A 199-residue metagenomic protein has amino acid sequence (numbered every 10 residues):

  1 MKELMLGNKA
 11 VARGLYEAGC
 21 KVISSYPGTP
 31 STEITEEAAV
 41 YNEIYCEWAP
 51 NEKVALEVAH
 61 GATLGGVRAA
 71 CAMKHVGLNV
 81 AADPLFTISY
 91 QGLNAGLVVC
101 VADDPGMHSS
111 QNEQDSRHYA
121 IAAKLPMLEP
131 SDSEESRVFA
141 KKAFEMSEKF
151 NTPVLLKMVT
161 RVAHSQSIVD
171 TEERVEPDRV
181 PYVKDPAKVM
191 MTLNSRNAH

Functional and structural regions predicted by a protein language model:
M1-N8, A18, P130-H199: Flexible, low-complexity linker and terminal segments
M1-V138, V159-V162, V175-E176: Thiamine diphosphate
